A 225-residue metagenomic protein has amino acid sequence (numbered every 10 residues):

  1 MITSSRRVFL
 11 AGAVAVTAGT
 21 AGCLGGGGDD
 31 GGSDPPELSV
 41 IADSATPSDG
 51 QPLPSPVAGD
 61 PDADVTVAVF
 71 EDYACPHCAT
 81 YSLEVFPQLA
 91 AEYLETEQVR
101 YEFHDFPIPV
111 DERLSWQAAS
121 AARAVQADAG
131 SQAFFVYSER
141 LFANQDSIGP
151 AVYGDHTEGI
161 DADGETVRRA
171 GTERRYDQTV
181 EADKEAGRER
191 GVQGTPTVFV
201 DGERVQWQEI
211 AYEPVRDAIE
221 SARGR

Functional and structural regions predicted by a protein language model:
I2, V8, G159-R225: C-terminal cap of thioredoxin/glutaredoxin-like
I2-V110, S221-R225: Extracytoplasmic thiol/disulfide redox context detector
S4, P36, E84, Q132 (+3 more regions): Short coil/turn linker and secondary-structure boundary residues
A11, A119-R123, D155, E181 (+1 more regions): A broad detector of short, well-ordered amphipathic alpha-helices that serve as recognition/interaction surfaces
A13, S138-L141, T157, G171: A general structural motif at alpha-helix termini
T20, S131-F134, G164: Internal amphipathic alpha-helical segments of the cytochrome P450 catalytic fold
P36, Q88-L89, V152, T166 (+1 more regions): Exposed alpha-helical structural elements
Y73-A74, A79-Y153, Q193: Structural alpha/beta surface segment adjacent to cysteine/selenocysteine redox centers across thiol/disulfide enzymes
